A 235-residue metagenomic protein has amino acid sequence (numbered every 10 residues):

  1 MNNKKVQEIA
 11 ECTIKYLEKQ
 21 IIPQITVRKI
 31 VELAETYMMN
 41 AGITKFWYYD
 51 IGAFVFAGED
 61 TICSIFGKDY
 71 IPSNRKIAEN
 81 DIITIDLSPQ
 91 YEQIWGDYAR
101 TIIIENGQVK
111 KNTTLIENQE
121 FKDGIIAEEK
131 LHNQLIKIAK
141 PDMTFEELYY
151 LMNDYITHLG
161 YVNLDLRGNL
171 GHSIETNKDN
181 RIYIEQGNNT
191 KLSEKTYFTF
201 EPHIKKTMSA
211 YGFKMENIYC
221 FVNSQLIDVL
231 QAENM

Functional and structural regions predicted by a protein language model:
M1-M235: Active-site neighborhoods and metal-handling regions in enzymes and metal-associated proteins
